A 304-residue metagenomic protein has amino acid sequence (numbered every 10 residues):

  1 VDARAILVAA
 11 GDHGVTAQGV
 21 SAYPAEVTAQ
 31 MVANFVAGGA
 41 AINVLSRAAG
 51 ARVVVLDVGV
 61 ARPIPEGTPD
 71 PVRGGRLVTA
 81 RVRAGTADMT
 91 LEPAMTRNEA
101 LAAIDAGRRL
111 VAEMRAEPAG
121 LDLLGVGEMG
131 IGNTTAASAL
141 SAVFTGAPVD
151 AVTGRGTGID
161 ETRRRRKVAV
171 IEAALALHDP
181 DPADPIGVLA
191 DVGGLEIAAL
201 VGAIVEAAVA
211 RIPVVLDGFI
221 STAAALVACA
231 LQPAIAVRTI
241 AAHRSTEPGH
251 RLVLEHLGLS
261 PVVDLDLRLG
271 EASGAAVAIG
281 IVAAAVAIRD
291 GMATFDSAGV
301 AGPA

Functional and structural regions predicted by a protein language model:
V1-A304: N-terminal loops that bind phosphate or other acidic moieties and the adjacent beta-alpha structural core
